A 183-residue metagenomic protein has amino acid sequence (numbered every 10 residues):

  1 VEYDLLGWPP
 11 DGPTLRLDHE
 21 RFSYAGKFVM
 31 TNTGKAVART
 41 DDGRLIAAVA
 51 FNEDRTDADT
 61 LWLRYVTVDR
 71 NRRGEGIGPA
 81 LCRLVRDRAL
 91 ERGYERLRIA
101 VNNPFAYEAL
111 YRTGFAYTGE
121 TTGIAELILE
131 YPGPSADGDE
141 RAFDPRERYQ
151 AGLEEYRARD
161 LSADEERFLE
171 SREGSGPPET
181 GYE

Functional and structural regions predicted by a protein language model:
V1-W62, L90-E91, E120, Y131-E183: Haloarchaeal acidic low-complexity proteome signature biased toward cell-envelope/secretome components but also
E53, R70, V101: Residues that line or immediately flank small-molecule/substrate-binding pockets and catalytic motifs
Y65: Soluble catalytic regions of membrane-associated enzymes that act on cell-envelope and secretory-pathway components
V68, G74-D87, R112: Conserved acetyl-CoA-binding loop-helix of GNAT-fold acetyltransferases
G74-E75, A100, E126-L127: A eukaryotic "domain-to-IDR transition" signal
A89-N102: Conserved GNAT acetyl-CoA-binding A-motif
N102-A125: Conserved active-site alpha-helix within GNAT-family acetyltransferase domains
